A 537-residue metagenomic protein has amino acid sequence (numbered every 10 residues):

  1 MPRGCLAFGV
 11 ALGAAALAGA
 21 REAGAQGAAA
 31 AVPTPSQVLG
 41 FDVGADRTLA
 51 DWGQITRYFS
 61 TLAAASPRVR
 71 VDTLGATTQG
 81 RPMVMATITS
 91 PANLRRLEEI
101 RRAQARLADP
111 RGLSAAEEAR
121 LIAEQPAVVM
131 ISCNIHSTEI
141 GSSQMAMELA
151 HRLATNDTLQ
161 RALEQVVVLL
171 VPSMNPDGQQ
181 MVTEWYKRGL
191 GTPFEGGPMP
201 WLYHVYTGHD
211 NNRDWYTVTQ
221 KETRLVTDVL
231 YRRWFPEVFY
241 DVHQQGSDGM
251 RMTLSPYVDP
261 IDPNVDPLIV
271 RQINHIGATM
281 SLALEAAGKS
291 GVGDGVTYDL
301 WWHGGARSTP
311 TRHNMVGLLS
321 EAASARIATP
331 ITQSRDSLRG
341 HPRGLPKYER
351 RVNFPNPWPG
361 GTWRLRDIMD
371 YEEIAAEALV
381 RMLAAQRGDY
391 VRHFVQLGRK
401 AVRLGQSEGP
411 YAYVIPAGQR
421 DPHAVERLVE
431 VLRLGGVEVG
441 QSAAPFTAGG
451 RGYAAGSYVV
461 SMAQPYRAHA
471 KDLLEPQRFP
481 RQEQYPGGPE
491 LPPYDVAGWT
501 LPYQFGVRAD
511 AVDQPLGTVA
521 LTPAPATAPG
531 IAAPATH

Functional and structural regions predicted by a protein language model:
M1-P2: N-terminal secretory signal peptides that target proteins for export/translocation
C5-A16: Bacterial N-terminal signal peptides
Q26-V167, T207-G208, R213-D214, T219-K221 (+6 more regions): Intrinsic-disorder/low-complexity accessory segments
I135-S137, P172-D177, T217, G246: Acidic, glycine-rich active-site loops and adjacent beta-strand->loop/helix elements that engage anionic groups
A150-N156, Q165-K187: Carboxylate/His-rich catalytic cores and anion/metal-binding grooves
T192-D210, V352: Aromatic- and acidic-residue-enriched carbohydrate-binding clefts of CAZyme catalytic domains
